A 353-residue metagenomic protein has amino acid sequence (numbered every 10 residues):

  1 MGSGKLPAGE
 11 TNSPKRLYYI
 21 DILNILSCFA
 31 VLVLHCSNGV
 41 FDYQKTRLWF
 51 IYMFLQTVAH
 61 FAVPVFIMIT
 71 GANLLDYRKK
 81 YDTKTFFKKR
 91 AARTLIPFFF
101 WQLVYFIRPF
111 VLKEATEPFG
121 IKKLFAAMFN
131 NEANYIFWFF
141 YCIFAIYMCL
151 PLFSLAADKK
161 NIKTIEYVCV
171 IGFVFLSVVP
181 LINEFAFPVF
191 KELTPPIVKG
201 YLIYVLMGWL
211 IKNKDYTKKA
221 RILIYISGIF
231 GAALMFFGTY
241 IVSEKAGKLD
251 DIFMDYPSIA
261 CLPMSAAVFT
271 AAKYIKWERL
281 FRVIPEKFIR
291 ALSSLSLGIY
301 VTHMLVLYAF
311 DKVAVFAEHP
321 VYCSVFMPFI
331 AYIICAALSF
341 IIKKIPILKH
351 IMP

Functional and structural regions predicted by a protein language model:
G2-N12, I275-I289, S293, M304-P353: C-terminal "closing" transmembrane helix and its immediate cytosolic amphipathic cap in multi-pass membrane proteins
S13-L17, R78-K89, F153-I165, I211-I224 (+4 more regions): Membrane-interface helix-boundary motifs at transmembrane edges
Y18-D76, T94-Q102: Functionally critical transmembrane alpha-helices in membrane proteins and complexes, commonly lining
F29-C36, Q102-L103, V170-E184, G228-S243 (+1 more regions): Aromatic-anchored segments of alpha-helical transmembrane domains
I51-A62, A127-C142, N183-Y204, G238-A267: Interfacial loop-to-helix transition and helix-capping segments at the boundaries of transmembrane helices
Q56-V65, Y77-Y135, I146, S227 (+2 more regions): Transmembrane alpha-helical segments and their boundary/interface "anchor" motifs in multi-pass integral membrane
F66-I67, L75-D76, Y105-K212: Hydrophobic alpha-helical segments with transmembrane-like composition
K218-R290: Alpha-helical transmembrane segments and terminal signal-anchor/GPI-anchor hydrophobic tails, characterized by long
